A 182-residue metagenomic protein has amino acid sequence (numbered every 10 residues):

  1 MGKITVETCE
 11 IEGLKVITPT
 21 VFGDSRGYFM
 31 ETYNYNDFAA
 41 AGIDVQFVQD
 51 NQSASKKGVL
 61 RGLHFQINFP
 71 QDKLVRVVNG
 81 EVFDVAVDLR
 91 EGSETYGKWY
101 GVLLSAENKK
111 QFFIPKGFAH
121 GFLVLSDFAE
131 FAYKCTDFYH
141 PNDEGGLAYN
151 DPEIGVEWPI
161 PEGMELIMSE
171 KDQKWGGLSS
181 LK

Functional and structural regions predicted by a protein language model:
M1-E107, S126-F128, C135-K182: Non-catalytic, conserved peripheral segments adjacent to functional cores
F112, H120-L125, Y133: Short beta-strand His + acidic residue motifs that chelate non-heme Fe in jelly-roll/DSBH and cupin folds
